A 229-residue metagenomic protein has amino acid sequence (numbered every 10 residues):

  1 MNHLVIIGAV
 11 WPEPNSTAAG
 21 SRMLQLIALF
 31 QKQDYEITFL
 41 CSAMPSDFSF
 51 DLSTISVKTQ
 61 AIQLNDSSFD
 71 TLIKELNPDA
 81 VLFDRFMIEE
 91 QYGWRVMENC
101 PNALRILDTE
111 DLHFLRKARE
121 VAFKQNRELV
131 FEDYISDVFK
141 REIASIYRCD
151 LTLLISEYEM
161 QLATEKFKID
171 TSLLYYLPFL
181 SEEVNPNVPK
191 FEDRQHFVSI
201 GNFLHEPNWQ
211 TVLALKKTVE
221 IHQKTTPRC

Functional and structural regions predicted by a protein language model:
M1-S49: N-terminal subdomain of nucleotide-sugar transferases
I7, I155, S199-F203: Short hydrophobic "strand-cap" motifs at the C-terminus of beta-strands
E13, N102-S136, E192, N202: Acceptor-binding helix/loop patch of EC 2.4 sugar-transfer enzymes, predominantly nucleotide-sugar-dependent
A19, D84, L154-S156: Replace "coordinates the UDP/GDP/TDP-sugar" with "coordinates nucleotide-activated sugar donors
S21, F39, E165, I169 (+1 more regions): Conserved catalytic-core segment of nucleotide-activated headgroup transferases in glycan assembly
D47-S68: Conserved nucleotide-sugar phosphate-binding/catalytic loop shared by glycosyltransferases and other
L72-Q91, I106: Short N-terminal targeting/anchoring amphipathic segment
Q91-Y92, F139-T171: A short, active-site helix/loop in glycosyltransferases that binds the activated sugar's phosphate group
